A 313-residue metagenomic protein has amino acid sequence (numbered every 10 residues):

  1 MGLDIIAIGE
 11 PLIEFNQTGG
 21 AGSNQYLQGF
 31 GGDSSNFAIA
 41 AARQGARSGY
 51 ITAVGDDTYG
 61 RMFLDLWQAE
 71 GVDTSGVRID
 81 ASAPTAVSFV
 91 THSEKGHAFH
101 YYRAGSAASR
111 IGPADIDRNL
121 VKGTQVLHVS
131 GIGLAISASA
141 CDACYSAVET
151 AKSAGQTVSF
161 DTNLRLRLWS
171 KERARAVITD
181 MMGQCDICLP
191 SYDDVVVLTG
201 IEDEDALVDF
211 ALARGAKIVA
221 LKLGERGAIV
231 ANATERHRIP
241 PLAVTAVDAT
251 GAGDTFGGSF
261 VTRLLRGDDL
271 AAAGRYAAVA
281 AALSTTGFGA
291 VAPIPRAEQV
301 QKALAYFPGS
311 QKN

Functional and structural regions predicted by a protein language model:
M1-D4, E149-S153, G200-N313: Conserved phosphate-binding/catalytic region of the ribokinase-like
M1-D73, A246-V247, N313: Glycine-rich phosphate/adenosyl-contacting loop at the front of the ribokinase-like
I39, V87-T91, G227-V230: Short beta-strand scaffold segments in enzyme catalytic cores
A41, S191, G253: Short, conserved phosphate/pyrophosphate- and ester-handling motifs at nucleotide-, phospho-/glycolipid
R47-G131, K302-N313: Conserved N-terminal subdomain of the carbohydrate kinase-like
R47-S48, T74, V158, V219 (+1 more regions): Hydrophobic anchor at the start of a short beta-strand that flanks the dinucleotide cofactor-binding loop
V126, I132-F210, R226-A228: Conserved beta-alpha-beta core of the PfkB/ribokinase-like small-molecule kinase fold
